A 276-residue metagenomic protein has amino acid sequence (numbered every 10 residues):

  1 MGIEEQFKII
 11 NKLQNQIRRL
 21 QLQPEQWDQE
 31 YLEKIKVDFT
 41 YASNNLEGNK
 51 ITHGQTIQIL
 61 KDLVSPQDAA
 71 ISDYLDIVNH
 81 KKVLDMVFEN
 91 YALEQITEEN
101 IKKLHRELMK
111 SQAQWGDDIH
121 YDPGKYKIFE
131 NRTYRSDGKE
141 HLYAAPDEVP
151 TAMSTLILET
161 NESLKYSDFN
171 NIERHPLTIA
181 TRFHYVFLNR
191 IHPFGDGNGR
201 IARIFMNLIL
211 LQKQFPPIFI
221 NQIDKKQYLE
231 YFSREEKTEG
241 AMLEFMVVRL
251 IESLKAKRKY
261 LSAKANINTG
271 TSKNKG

Functional and structural regions predicted by a protein language model:
M1-D196, R200-G276: FIC/Doc superfamily catalytic core
